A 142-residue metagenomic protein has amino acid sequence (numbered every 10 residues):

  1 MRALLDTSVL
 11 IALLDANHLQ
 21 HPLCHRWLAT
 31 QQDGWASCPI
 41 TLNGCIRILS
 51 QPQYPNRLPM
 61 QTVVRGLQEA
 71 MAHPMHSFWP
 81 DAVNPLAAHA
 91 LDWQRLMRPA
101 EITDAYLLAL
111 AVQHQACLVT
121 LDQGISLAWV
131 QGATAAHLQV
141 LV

Functional and structural regions predicted by a protein language model:
M1-S37, L49-R65, V130-A133: Short, well-structured N-terminal submotif of metal-dependent ribonuclease cores
G34, M75-S77, A136-Q139: Conserved beta-strand segments of alpha/beta enzyme cores
T41-L42: Short, conserved alpha-helical segments within structured domains
Q53-P55, M97, A136-L138: Short, hinge-like loop/turn segments at secondary-structure boundaries
H73-Q123: Active-site neighborhoods of divalent-metal-dependent phosphate/nucleic-acid chemistry enzymes
Q113, C117-V119, Q123-V142: Charged phosphate-binding loop/patch that engages nucleotide di/tri-phosphates or the phosphate backbone of nucleic
